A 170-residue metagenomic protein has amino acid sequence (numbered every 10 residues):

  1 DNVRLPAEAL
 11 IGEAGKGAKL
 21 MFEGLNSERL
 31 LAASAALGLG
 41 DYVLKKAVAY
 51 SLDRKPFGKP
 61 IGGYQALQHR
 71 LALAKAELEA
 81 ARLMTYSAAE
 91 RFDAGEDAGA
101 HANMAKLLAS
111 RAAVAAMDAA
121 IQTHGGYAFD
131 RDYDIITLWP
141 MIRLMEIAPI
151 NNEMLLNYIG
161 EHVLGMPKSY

Functional and structural regions predicted by a protein language model:
N2-V3, A7, E13-Y170: Alpha-helical interface subdomain recognition
